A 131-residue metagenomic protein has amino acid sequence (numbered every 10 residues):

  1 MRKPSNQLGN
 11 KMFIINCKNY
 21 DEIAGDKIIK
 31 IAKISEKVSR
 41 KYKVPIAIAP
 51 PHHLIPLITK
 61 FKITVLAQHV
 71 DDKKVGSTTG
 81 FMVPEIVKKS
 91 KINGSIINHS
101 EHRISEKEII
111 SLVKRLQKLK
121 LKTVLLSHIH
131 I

Functional and structural regions predicted by a protein language model:
M1-M82: Conserved N-terminal beta1-alpha1 strand-loop-helix module at the mouth
P4, Q117-L119: Small/flexible residues
I14, L66, I96, V124-L125: Conserved beta-strand positions in the central sheet of alpha/beta enzyme cores
V44, L119-L121: A short helix->loop->beta-strand "cap" motif at the edges of active sites that frequently abuts
I63-L116: Glycine/small-residue-rich loop that forms an oxyanion/phosphate-binding "nest" at active or ligand-binding sites
I129-I131: Conserved small/polar residues in nucleotide/adenosyl-binding loops
